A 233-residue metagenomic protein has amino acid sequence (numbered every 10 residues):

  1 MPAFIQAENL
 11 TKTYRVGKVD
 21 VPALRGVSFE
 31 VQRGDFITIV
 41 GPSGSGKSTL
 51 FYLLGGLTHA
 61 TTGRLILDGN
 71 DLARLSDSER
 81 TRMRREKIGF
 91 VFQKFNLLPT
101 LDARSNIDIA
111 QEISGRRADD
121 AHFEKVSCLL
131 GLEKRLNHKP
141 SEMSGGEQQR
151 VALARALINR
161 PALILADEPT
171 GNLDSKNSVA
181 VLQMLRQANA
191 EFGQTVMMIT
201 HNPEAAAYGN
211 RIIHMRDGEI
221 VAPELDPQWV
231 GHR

Functional and structural regions predicted by a protein language model:
P2-M215: ABC family nucleotide-binding domain
R211, E219-R233: Conserved beta-strand-loop-alpha-helix hinge in the C-terminal portion of ABC ATPase nucleotide-binding domains
